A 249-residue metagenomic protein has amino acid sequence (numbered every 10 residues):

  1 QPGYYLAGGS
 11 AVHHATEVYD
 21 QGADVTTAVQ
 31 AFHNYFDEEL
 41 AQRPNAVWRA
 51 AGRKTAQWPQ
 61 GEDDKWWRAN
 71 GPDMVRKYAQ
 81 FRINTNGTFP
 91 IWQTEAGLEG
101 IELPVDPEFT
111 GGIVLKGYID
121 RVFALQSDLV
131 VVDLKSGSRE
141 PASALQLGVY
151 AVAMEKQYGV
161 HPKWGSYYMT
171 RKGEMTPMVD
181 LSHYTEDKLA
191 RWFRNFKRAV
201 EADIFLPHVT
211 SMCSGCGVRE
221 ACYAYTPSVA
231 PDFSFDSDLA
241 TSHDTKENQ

Functional and structural regions predicted by a protein language model:
Q1-Y4, G22-D24, D203-P207: Short, polar/flexible loop-turn hinges at active-site or ligand-entry regions and domain interfaces
P2-T16: Gly/serine-rich nucleotide phosphate-binding loop at the start of the catalytic core of nucleotide/ADP-ribose-handling
Y4, G8, W67, G71 (+2 more regions): Hydrophobic (often cysteine-bearing) scaffold residues that line and stabilize catalytic clefts of nucleotide/cofactor
A11-H14, L145-A153: Short amphipathic alpha-helical face segments that pack within enzyme cores and frequently flank/anchor catalytic
A15-P104: A non-catalytic, helix-rich entry segment at domain boundaries
V18-G22, V152-Q157: Active-site catalytic microenvironments for nucleophilic, acid-base chemistry
E95-V149, Y158: Non-catalytic protein-protein interaction segments used by genome-maintenance enzymes to assemble and couple activities
A96-L103, G111, P141-A144, M154-Q249: Metal-dependent nuclease catalytic regions and adjoining charged, substrate-binding loops involved in nucleic-acid end
